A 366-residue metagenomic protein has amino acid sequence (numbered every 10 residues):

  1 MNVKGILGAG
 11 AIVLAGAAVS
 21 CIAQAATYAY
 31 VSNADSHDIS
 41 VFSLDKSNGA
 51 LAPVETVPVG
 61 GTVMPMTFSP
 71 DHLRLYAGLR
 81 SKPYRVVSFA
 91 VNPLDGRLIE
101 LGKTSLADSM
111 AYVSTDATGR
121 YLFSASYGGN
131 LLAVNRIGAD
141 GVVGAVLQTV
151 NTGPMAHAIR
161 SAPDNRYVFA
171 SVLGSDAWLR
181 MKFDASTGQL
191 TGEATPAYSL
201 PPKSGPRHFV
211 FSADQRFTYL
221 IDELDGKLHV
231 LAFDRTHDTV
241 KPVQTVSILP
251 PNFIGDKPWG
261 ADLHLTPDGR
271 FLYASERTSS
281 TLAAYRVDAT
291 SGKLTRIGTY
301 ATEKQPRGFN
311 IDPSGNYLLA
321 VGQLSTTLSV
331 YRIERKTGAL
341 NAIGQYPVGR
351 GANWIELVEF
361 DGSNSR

Functional and structural regions predicted by a protein language model:
Q24-S47: An edge-strand/N-cap motif at the start of beta-rich repeat modules
V31-A34, S69, A77-S81, S124-G128 (+6 more regions): Conserved beta-strand positions in repeat-built beta-propeller and related beta-rich domains
D38-I39, P83-V86, N130-L132, D176-W178 (+3 more regions): Structural signal for beta-propeller blades
S43-G49, F89-G96, N135-V142, M181-L190 (+3 more regions): Short loop/turn segments immediately following beta-strands, especially the blade-tip and inter-blade linker loops
A52-P58, I99-T104, A145-V150, E193-L200 (+3 more regions): A short beta-strand motif characteristic of beta-propeller blades
P53-G119: Blade-loop segments of beta-propeller domains
G60-D71, L106-Y121, N151-Y167, S199-F217 (+3 more regions): Beta-rich, blade/repeat-based domains predominating in secreted/periplasmic proteins but also intracellular
F169-G226: Loop-centered beta-sheet repeat module
